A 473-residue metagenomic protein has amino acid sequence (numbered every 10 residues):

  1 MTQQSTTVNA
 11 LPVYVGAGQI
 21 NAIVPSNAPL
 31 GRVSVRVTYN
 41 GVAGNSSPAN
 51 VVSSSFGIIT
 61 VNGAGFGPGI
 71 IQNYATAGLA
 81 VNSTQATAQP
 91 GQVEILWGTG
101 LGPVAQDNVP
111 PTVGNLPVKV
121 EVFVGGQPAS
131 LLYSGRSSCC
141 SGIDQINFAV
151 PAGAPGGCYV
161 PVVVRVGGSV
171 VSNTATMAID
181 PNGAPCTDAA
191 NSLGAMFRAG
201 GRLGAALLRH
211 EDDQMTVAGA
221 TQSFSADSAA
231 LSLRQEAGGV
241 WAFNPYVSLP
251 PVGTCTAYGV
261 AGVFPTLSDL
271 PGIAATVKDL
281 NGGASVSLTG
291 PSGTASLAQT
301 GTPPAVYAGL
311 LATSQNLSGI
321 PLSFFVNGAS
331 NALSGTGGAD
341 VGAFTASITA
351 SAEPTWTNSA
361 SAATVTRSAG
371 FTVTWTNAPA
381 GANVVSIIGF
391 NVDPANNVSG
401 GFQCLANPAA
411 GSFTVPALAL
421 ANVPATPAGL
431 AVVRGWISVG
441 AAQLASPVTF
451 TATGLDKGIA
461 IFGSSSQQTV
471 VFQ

Functional and structural regions predicted by a protein language model:
M1-K278, S368-T374, P379-A395, G400 (+3 more regions): A sequence-level detector for low-complexity, Ser/Thr- and acidic-rich stretches
S5-V15, P128-S138, G283-S285, T289-T313 (+1 more regions): Solvent-exposed serine/threonine-rich low-complexity stretches and specific carbohydrate-binding patches
G16-G18, G142, T302-P303, A350-A352 (+2 more regions): Ser/Thr- and Asn-enriched, surface-exposed coil loops between beta-strands
Q19-S26, Q145-P151, L311-I320, A410-N422: Exposed aromatic-hydrophobic patches
L249-T256, V263-A295, T300-A305, A363 (+1 more regions): Exposed regions on extracellular, virion, or secretory-pathway luminal proteins
G293-T372, N377-P379: Surface-exposed loop/turn and intrinsically disordered segments
N391, N396-A428: Active-site/pore-lining binding-face segments in mid-to-C-terminal subdomains
G454-G458: Protein-protein interaction regions
